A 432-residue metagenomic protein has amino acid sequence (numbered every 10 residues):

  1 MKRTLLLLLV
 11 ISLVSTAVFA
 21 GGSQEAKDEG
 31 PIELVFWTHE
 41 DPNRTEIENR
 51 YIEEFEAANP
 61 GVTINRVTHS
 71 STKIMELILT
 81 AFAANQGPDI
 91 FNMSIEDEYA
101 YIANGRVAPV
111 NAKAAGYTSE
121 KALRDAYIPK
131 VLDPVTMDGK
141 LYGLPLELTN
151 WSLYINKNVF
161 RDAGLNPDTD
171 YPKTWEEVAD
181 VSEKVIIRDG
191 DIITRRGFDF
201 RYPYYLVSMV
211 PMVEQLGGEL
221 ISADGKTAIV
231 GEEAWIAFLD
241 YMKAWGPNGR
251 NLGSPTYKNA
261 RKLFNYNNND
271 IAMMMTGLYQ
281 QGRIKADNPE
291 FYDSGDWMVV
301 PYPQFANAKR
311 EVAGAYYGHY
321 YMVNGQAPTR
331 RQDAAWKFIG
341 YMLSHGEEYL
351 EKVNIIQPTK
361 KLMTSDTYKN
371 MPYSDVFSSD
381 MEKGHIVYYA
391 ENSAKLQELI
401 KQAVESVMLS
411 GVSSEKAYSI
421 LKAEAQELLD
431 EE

Functional and structural regions predicted by a protein language model:
G30-D41, V62-V67, I90: Short, well-ordered beta-strand elements
E53, A57-A58, T63, A84 (+4 more regions): Extracytoplasmic/periplasmic substrate-recognition and gating elements
E54-K130, N158-G164, N265, N269-M273 (+1 more regions): Extracytoplasmic "Venus flytrap"/periplasmic binding protein-like
S94-S152, V181, M212-V213, D296-V300 (+1 more regions): Hinge/lid segment of periplasmic solute-binding proteins
N111-Y127, D170-Y171, D189-D191, R196-F198 (+6 more regions): Short, solvent-exposed loop/beta-turn-alpha elements that line the ligand-binding surface or hinge of extracytoplasmic
D125-A126, W297-P301, L350-S406, E431: Long, aromatic- and glycine/proline-rich binding clefts that accommodate carbohydrate-like moieties
M137-L146, W151, R161, E176-T227 (+1 more regions): Extracytoplasmic/periplasmic solute-binding protein
A179-K184, D224-T256: Glycine-centered hinge/linker elements that transmit conformational signals in sensory and ligand-binding systems
